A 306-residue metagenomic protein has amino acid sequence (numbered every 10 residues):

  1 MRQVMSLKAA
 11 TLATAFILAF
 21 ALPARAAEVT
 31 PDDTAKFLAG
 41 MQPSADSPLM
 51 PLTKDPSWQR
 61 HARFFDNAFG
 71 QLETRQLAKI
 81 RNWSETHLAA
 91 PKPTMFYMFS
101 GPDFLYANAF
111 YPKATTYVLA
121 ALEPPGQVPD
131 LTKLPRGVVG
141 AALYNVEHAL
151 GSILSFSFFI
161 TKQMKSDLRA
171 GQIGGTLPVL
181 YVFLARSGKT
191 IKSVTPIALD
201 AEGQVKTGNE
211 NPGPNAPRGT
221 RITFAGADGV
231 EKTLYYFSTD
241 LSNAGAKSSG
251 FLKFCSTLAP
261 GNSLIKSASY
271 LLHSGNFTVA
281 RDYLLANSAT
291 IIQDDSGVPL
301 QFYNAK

Functional and structural regions predicted by a protein language model:
R2-L12: Bacterial N-terminal signal peptides that target proteins for export
A10-A21: Bacterial N-terminal signal peptides
L22-A26: Sec/Tat signal peptide C-region and signal peptidase I cleavage site
A27-I153, K232-K306: Non-globular targeting/processing and membrane-anchoring segments
S100-Y111, V118, F156-P178: Short, thiol/selenol-centered motifs that function as redox-active sites or metal-ligating centers
S152-G174, L184-K266: Mature extracytoplasmic/lumenal regions of exported proteins
L180-V182: Thiamine diphosphate
